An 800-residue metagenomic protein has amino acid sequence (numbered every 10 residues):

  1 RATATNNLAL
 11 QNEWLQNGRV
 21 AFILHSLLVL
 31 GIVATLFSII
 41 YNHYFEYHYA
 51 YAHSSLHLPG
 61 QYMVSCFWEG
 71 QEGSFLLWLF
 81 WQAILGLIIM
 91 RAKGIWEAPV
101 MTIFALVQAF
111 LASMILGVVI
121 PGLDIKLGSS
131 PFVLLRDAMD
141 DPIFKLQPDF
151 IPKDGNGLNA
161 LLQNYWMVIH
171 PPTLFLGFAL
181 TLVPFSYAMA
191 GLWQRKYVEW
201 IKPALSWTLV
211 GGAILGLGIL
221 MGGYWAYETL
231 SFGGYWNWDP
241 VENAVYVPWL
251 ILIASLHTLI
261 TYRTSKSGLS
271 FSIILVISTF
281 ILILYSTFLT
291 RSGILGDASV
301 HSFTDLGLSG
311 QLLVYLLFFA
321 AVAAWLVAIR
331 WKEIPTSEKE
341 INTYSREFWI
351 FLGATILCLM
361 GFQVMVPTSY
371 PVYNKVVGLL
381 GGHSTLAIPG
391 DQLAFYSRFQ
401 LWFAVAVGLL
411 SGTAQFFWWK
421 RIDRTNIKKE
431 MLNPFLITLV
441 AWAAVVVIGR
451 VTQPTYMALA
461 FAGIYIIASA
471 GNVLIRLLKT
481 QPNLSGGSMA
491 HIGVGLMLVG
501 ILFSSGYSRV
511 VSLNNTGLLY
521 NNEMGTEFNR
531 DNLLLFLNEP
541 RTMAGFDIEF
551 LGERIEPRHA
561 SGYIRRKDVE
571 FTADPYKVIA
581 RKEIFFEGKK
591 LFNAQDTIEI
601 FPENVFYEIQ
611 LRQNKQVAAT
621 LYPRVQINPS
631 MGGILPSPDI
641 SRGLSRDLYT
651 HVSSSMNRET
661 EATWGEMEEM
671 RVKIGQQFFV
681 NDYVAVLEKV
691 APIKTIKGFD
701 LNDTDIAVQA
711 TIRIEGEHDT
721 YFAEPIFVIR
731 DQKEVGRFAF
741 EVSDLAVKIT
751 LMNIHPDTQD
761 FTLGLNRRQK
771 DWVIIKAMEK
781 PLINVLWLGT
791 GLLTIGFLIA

Functional and structural regions predicted by a protein language model:
R1-A800: Solvent-exposed, non-transmembrane regions of integral membrane proteins
